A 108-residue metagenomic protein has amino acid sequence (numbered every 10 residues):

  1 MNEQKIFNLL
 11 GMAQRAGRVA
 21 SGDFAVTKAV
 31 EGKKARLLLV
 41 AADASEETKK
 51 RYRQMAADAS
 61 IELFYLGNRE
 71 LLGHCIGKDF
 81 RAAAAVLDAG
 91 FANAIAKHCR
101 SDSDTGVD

Functional and structural regions predicted by a protein language model:
N2-V40: N-terminal first-folded block
N8, E70-D108: C-terminal structural segments of small proteins and small subunits
G17, R36-L37, E62-F64, R81-A84: Structural motif
F24, D43-A44, N68-L71, A89: Short, ordered loop/turn segments at secondary-structure junctions
K28, E46, K50, H74 (+1 more regions): Alpha-helical elements of the RecA-like P-loop NTPase motor core of helicases
E31-R53, E62: N-terminal positively charged helical leader segments and presequences
Y52-R81: Mid-chain, well-packed structural core segment of small domains
